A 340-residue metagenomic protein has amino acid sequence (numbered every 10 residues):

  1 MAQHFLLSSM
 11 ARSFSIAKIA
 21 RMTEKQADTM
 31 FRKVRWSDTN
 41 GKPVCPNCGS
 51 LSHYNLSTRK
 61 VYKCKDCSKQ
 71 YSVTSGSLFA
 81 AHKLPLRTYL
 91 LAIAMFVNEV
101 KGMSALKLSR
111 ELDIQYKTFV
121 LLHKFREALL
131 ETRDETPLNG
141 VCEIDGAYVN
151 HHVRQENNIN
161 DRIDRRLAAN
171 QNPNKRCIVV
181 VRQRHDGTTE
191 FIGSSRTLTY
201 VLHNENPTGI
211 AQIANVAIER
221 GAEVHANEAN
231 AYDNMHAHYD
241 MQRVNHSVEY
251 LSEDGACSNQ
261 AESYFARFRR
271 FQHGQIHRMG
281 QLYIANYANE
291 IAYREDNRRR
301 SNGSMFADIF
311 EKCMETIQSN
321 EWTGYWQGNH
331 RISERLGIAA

Functional and structural regions predicted by a protein language model:
M1-A340: Residue-level recognition of single "structural anchor" positions that define or cap local secondary structure
